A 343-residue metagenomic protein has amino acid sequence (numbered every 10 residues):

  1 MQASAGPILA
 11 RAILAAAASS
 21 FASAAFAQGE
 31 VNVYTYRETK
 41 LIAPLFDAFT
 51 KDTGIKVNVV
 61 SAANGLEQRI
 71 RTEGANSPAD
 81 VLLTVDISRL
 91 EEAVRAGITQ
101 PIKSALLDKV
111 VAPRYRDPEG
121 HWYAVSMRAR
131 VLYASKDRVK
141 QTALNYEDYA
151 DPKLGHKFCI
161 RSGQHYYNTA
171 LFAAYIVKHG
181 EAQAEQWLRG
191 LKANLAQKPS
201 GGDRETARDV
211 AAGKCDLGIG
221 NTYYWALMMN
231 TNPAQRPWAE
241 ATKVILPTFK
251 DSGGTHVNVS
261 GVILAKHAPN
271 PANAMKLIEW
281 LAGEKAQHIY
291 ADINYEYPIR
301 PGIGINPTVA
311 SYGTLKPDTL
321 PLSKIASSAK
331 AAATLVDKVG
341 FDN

Functional and structural regions predicted by a protein language model:
A22-A24: N-terminal signal peptide c-region/cleavage motif recognized by signal peptidases
Q28-E92: Early extracytoplasmic/lumenal segment of secretory-pathway proteins
Y34-R37, P118-E119, A134-K136, Q141 (+3 more regions): Short beta-strand->loop
S77-L82, Q100-L132, E147, K157-I160: A structural signal for short loop-to-beta-strand junctions that line the ligand-binding cleft of periplasmic/secreted
I87-I98, D117-L144, F172-A173, V257-V262: Periplasmic solute-binding protein
A174, K178-P247: Ligand-binding pocket segment of bilobal, Venus flytrap-like solute-binding proteins
S260-T319: Mature extracytoplasmic/periplasmic domains
P307-N343: Extracellular/periplasmic bilobal clamshell ligand-binding domains
